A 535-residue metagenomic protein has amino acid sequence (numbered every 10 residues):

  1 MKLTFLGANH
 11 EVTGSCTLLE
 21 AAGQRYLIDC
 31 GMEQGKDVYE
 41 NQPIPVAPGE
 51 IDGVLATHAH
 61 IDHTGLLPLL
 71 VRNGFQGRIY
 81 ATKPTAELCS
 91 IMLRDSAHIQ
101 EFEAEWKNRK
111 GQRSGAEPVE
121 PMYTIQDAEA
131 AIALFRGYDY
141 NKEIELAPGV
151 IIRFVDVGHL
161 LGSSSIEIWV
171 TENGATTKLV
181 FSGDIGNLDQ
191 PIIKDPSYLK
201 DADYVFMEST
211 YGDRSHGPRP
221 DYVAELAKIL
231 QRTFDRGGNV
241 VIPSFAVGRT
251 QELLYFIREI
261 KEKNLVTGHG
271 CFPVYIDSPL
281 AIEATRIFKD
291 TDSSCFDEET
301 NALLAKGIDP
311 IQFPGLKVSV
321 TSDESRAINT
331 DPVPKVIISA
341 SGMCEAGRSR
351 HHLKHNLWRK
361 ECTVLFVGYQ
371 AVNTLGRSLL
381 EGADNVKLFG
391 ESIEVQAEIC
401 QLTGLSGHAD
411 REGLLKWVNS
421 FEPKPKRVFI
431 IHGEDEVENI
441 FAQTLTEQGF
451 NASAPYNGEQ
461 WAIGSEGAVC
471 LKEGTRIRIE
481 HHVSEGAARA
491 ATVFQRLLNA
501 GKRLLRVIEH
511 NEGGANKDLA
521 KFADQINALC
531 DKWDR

Functional and structural regions predicted by a protein language model:
M1-L55, H60, T64, L69-E252 (+2 more regions): His/Asp/Glu-rich metal-coordinating catalytic cores of metallo-dependent phosphodiesterases/hydrolases acting on
V150-F154, I287-C295, L415-W417, S465-T475: Short, surface-exposed amphipathic charged segments that create phosphate/polyanion-binding patches used for binding
I185, P218-V223, Q312-E324, M343-E345 (+2 more regions): A general structural motif
P191-F206, S293-T300, Q370-Q396: Short, compositionally biased "basic patch" segments
I229-T374, V386-K387, E422, V437-N439 (+3 more regions): Hard-cation-handling environments
R359, E434-I477: C-terminal, active-site-flanking charged/polar segments
K387-V418: Generic long, charged, amphipathic alpha-helical segments
G458-D518: Charged, amphipathic alpha-helical linkers/stalks
